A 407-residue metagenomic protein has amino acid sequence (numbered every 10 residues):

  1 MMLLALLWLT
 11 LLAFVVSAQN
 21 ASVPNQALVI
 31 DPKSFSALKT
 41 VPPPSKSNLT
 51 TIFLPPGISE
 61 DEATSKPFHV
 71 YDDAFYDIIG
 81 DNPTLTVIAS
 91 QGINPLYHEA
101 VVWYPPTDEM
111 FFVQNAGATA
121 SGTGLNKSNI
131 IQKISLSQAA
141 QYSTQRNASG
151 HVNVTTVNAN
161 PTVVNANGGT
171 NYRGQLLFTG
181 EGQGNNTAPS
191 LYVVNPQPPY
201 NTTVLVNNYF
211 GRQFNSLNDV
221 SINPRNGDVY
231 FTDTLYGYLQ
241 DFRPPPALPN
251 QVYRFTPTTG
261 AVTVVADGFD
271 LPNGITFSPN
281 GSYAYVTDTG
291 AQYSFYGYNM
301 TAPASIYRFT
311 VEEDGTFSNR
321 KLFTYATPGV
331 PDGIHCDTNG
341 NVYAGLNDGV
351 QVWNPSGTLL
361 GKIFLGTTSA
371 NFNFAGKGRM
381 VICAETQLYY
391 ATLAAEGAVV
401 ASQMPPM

Functional and structural regions predicted by a protein language model:
M1-Q19: Fungal secretory targeting signals
A27-N129: Beta-strand-rich domains and repeat architectures in extracellular enzymes and scaffolds, especially beta-propellers
L54-G57, V113-N126, F178-Q183, Y230-A247 (+2 more regions): Short, conserved, GDST-rich strand-edge loop motifs in beta-rich repeat architectures
D72-G92, Y142-P161, Q197-R212, Q251-L271 (+2 more regions): Blade-edge beta-strand/turn elements of extracellular beta-propeller and related beta-sheet repeat scaffolds
G92, A116-G117, G122-G182, L205-Y209: Blade-loop segments of beta-propeller domains
G92-T107, N160-G184, Y209-V229, Y236-G237 (+6 more regions): Beta-rich, blade/repeat-based domains predominating in secreted/periplasmic proteins but also intracellular
I134-Y142, N195-Q197, R308-G315, L393-V400: Short loop/turn segments immediately following beta-strands, especially the blade-tip and inter-blade linker loops
N371-M407: Blade-level signature of beta-propeller repeat domains, shared across WD40, Kelch, NHL, RCC1 and BNR/Asp-box propellers
